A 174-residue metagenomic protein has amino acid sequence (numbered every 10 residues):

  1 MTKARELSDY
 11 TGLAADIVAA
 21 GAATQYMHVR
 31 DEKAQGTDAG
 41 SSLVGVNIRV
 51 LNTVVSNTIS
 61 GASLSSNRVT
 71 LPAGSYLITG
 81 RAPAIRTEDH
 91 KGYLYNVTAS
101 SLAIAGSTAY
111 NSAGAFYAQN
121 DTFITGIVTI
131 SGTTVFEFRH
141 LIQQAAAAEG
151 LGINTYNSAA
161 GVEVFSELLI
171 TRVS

Functional and structural regions predicted by a protein language model:
A4, S8-Y10, A14: C-terminal trimerization/auto-chaperone modules of long, extracellular attachment fibers and adhesins
R5-L7, A19-S174: Extracellular jelly-roll beta-sandwich "head" domains, especially the C-terminal globular C1q domain
